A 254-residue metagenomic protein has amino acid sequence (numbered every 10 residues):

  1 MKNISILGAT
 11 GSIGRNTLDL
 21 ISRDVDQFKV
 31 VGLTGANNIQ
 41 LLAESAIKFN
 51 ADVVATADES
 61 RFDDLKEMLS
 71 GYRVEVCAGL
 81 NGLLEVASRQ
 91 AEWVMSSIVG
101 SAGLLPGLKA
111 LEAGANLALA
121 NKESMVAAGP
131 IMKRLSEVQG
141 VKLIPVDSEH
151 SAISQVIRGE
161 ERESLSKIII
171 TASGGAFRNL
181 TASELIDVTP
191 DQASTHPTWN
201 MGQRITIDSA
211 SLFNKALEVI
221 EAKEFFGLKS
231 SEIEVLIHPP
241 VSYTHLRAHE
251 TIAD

Functional and structural regions predicted by a protein language model:
M1-V54: N-terminal Rossmann-like dinucleotide-binding module
T56, E75-L80: Short acidic-hydrophobic, aromatic-tinged amphipathic segments that line or gate anion-handling sites
A78-K109: Beta-loop-alpha module in the N-terminal Rossmann-like domain of NAD(P)-dependent dehydrogenases, especially those
K122-G140: Rossmann-fold NAD(P)-binding glycine/threonine-rich loop
D147-S148, A152, S194-F226: Mid-domain beta-loop-alpha active-site segment that forms a flexible, acidic cofactor/metal-binding surface
V156-S211: Conserved anion/nucleotide-ligand pocket segment
H245-D254: Single conserved hydrophobic/aromatic residue that forms the stacking wall/gate of nucleotide- or nucleobase-binding
